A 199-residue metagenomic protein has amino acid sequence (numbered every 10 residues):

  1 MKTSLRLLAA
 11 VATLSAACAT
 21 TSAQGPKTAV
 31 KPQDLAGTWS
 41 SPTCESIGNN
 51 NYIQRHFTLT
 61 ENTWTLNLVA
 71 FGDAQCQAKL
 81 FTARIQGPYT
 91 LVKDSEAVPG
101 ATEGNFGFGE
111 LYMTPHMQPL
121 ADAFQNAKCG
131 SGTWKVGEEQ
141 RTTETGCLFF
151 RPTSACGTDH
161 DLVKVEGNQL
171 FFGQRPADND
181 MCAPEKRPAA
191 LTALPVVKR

Functional and structural regions predicted by a protein language model:
M1-L8: Bacterial N-terminal signal peptides that target proteins for export
A9-L14: Hydrophobic helical h-region of N-terminal Sec-dependent signal peptides in bacterial secretory/periplasmic proteins
Q24-S40, H56: N-terminal helix-cap/turn-to-beta initiation motif at the start of protein domains
Q33-S41, T63, P99-G104, T143-L148 (+1 more regions): Short, hydrophobic/aromatic-rich segments at coil-to-beta transitions
T38, S46-S131: N-terminal glycine/threonine-rich, aromatic-flanked beta-hairpin/loop signature
T43-I47, P176: Short polar catalytic/cofactor-binding loops
F81-V98, G137-R199: Edge beta-strand at a domain terminus
